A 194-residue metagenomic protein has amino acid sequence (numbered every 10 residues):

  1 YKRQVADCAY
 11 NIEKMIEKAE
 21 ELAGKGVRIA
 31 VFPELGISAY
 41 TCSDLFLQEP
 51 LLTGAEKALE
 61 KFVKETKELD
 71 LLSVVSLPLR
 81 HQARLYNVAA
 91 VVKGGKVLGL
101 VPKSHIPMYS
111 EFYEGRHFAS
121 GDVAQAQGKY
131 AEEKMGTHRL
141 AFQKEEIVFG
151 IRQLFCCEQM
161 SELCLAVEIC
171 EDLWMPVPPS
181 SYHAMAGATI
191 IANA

Functional and structural regions predicted by a protein language model:
K2-A194: Enzyme catalytic cores with a strong preference for nitrogen-chemistry domains
